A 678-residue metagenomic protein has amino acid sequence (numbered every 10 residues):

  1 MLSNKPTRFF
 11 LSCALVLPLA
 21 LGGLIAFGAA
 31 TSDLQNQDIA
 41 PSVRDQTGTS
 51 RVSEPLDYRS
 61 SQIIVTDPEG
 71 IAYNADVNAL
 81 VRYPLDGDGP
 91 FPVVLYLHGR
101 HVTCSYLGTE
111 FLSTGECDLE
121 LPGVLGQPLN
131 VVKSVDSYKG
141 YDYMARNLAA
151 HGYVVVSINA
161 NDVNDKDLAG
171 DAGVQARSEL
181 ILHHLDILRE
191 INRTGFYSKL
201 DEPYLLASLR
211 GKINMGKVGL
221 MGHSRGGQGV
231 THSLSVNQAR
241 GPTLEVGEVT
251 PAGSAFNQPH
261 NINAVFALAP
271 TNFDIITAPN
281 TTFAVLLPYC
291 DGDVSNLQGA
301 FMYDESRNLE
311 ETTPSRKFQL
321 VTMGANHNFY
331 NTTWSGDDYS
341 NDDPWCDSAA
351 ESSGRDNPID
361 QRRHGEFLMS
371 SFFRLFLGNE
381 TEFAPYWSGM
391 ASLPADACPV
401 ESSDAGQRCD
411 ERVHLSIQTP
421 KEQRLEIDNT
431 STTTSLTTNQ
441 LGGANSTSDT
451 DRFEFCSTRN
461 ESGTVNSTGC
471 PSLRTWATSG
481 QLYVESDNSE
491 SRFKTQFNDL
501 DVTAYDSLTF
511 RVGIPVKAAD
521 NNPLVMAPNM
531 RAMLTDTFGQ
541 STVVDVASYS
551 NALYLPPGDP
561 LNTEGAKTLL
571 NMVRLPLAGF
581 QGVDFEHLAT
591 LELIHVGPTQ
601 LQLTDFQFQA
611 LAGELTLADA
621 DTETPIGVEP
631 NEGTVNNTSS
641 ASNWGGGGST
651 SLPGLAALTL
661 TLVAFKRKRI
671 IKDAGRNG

Functional and structural regions predicted by a protein language model:
A29-Y96, R100-T103, S113: Short conserved active-site loop signatures built around small residues
D86-L148: Short, surface-exposed "cap/lid" segments of acyl-processing enzymes
K139-M144, D171-M215: Alpha/beta-hydrolase active-site loop
I191-T277: Primarily recognizes the serine-hydrolase "nucleophile elbow" in alpha/beta-hydrolase and SGNH/GDSL folds
A278-I359: Active-site-adjacent alpha-helix of alpha/beta-hydrolase-fold enzymes
G324-N326, T333-T495, A504-T509, Q609-E623: Alpha/beta-hydrolase-fold serine-hydrolase catalytic core, especially in secreted/extracellular enzymes
E485-G582, H595-L617: Extracellular ligand-binding interfaces
S651-D673: A cross-kingdom C-terminal cell-surface attachment/processing module
